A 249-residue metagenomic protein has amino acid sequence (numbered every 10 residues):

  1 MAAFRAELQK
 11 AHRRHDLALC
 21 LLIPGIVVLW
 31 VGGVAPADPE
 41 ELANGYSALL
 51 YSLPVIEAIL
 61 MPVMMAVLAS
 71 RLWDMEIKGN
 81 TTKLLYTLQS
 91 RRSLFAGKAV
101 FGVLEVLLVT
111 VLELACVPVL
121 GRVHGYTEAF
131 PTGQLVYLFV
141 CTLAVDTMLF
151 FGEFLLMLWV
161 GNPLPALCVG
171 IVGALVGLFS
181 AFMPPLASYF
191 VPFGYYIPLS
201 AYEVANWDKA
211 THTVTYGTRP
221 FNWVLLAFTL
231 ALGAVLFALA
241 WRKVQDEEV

Functional and structural regions predicted by a protein language model:
M1-P24: Aromatic- and glycine-rich beta-strand/loop motifs that create alpha-glucan
M1-R5, L72-L85, F150-G177: Cytoplasmic juxtamembrane interface segments
L17, I23-A69, A96-P163, G170 (+2 more regions): Secretory targeting signals
C20-L21, A58-I59, S188-Y189, G194: Hydrophobic alpha-helical transmembrane segments of integral membrane proteins, especially lipid-exposed positions
V34-A48, L167, V172-V249: Terminal transmembrane helical anchor/hairpin motif
D38-P39, D74-I77, T81, L120-E128 (+4 more regions): Membrane-interfacial segments
M64-I77, E153-L164, F228-D246: Transmembrane alpha-helical segments in integral membrane proteins
S70-L104: Helix-loop-helix units of permease transmembrane domains in multi-pass membrane transporters, especially ABC
